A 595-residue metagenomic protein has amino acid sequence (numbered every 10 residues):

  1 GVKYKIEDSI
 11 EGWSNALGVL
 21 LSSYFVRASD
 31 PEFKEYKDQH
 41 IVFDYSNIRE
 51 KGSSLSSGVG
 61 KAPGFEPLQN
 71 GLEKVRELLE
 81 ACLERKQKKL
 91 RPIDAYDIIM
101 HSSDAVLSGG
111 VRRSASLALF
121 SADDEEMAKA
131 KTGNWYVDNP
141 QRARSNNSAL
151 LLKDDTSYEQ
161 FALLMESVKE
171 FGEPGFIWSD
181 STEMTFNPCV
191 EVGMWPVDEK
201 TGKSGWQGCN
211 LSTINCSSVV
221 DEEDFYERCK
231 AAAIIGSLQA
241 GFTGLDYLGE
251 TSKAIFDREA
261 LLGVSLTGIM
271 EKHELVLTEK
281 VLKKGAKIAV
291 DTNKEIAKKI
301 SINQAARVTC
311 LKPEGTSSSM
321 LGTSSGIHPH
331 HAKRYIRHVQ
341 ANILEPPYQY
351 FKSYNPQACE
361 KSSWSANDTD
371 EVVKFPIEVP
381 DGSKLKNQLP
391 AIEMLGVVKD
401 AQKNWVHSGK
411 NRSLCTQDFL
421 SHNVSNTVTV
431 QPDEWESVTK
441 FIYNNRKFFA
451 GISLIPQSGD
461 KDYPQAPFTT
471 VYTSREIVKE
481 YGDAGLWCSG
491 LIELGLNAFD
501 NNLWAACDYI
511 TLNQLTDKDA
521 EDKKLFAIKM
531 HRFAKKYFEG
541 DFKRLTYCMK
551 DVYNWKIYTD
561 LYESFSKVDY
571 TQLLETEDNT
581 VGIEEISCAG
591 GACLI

Functional and structural regions predicted by a protein language model:
G1-D97, V398-L414, L420-H422, V428-Q431 (+1 more regions): Catalytic alpha/beta active-site cores
G1-G64, L68, S167-E274, V339-N342 (+1 more regions): Function-dense linear segments that define catalytic or interfacial modules in macromolecule-processing proteins
A16-R27, G71-C82, I98-G109, L164-V168 (+10 more regions): Generic, well-ordered alpha-helical scaffold segments in large soluble proteins
P31-V42, C82-D97, V106-A118, F242-A254 (+5 more regions): Flexible, glycine/charged-enriched surface loops at secondary-structure junctions
E66, N70-E73, E77-R85, D97 (+2 more regions): Conserved, charged catalytic cores of large soluble enzymes
L119-D124, A128-N134, A306-K312, T316-R337: Extended amphipathic alpha-helical segments with heptad-repeat/coiled-coil character used for oligomerization, fusion
E166-V168, G175, S179, T185-L248 (+3 more regions): Catalytic alpha/beta core of large soluble enzyme barrels
I288-P313, G322, Q572-G582: Flexible, glycine/threonine-enriched loop-and-boundary segments that flank and lead into catalytic domains of large
